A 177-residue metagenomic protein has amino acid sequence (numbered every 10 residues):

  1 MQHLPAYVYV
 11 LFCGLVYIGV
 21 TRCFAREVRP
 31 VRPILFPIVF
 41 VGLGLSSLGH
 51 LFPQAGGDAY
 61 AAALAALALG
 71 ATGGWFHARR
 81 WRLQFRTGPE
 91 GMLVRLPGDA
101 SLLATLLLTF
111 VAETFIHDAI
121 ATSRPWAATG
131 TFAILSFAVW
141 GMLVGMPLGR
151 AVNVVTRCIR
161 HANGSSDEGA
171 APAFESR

Functional and structural regions predicted by a protein language model:
M1-C13, A61-A68: Structural signature of hydrophobic alpha-helical transmembrane segments
M1-H3, G49-A61, S123-I134: Helix-coil boundary and interhelical linker segments in multi-pass alpha-helical membrane proteins
A6, P33-I38, W75-A78, G98-A112: Select subsegments of transmembrane alpha-helices in polytopic membrane proteins, especially boundary-proximal
L15-R29, W75-T87, A151-R157: C-terminal ends of transmembrane helices
V28-V41, D58-A66, M92: Cytoplasmic-side transmembrane-helix entry/capping segments in multi-pass membrane proteins
F52-D58, A78-G91: A cytosolic-side transmembrane-helix exit/cap motif
G57-T72, F137-M142: Alpha-helical transmembrane segments
L102-R177: C-terminal membrane-adjacent module
